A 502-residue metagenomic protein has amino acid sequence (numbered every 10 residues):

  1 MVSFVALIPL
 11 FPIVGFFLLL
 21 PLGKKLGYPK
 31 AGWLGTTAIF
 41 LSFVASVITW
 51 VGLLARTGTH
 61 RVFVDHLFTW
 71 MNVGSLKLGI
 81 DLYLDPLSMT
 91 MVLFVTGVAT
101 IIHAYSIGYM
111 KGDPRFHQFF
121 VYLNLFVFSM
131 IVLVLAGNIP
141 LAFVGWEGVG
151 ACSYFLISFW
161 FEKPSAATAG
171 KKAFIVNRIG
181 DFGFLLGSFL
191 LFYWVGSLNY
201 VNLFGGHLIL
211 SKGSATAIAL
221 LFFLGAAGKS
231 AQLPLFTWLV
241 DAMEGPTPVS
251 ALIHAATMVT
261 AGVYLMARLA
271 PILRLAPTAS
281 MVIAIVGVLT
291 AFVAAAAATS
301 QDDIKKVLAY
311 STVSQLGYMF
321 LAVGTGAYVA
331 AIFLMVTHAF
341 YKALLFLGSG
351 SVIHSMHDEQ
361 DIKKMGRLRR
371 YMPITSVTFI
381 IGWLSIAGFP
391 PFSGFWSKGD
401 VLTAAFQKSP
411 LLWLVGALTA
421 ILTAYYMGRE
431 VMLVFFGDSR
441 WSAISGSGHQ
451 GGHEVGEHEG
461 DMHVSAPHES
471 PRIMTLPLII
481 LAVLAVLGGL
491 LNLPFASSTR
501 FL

Functional and structural regions predicted by a protein language model:
M1-A6, L22-L93, G97-V121, Y193-K212 (+3 more regions): Transmembrane helix-loop-helix hairpins at membrane boundaries of multipass inner-membrane proteins
S3-F17, L41-V44, I48-V51, Q407 (+4 more regions): Membrane-embedded helix-loop-helix hairpins and adjacent transmembrane boundary segments in multi-pass transporters
F4-L7, V14, L18, L34 (+5 more regions): Residue-level signal for short hydrophobic patches within transmembrane helices of multi-pass membrane transporters
P9-K24, T100-I101, A227, A291: N-terminal signal-anchor/start-transfer transmembrane helix
Y28-S42, G170-D181, R370-T378, H468-V483: Alpha-helical transmembrane segments and their helix-start/interface "positive-inside/aromatic belt" motifs in integral
T37-L54, G180-F189, G382-I386, P477-A496: Hydrophobic alpha-helical membrane-insertion segments
G97-G145, A151-V464, L490: Hydrophobic transmembrane alpha-helices and their helix-loop junctions in integral membrane proteins
V455-H458, V464-L502: Hard-cation-handling environments
